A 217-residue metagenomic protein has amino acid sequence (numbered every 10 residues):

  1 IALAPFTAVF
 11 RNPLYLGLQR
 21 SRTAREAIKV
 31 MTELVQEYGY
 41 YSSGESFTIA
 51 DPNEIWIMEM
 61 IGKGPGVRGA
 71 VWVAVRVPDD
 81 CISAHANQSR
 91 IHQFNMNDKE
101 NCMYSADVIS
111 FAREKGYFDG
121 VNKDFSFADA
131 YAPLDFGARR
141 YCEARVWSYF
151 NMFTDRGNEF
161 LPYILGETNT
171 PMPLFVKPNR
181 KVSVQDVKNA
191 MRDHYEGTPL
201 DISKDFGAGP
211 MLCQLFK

Functional and structural regions predicted by a protein language model:
I1, I28-T32, S43, P52-I55 (+2 more regions): C-terminus-biased signal that marks the final domain/tail of proteins
I1-T7: Accessory carbohydrate-recognition regions in carbohydrate-active enzymes
T7, R11-E45: A conserved hydrophobic secondary-structure block that centers on an alpha-helix together with its immediately flanking
E37, W56-I57: Short, well-ordered, mixed-charge alpha-helical segments that flank or form enzyme active sites
E59-G62: Short acidic, glycine/serine/threonine-rich loops at helix termini
